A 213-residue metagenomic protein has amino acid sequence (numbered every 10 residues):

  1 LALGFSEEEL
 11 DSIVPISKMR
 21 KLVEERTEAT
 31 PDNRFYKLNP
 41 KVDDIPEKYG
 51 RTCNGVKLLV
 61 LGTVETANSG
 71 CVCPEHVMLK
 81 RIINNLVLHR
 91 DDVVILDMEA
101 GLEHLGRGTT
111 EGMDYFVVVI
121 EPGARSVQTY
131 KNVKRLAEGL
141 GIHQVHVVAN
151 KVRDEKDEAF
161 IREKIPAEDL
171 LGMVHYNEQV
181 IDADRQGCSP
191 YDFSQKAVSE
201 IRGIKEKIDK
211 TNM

Functional and structural regions predicted by a protein language model:
L1-N54: N-terminal phosphate/diphosphate-binding loop that engages ATP/GTP or pyrophosphate donors across diverse enzyme folds
V42-G62, N84-H89: Switch I (G2) and immediately adjacent beta-strands of P-loop GTPase domains
V60, V118-E121, V147-N150: Conserved beta-strand segments of the P-loop GTPase G domain that flank and frequently precede/overlap
L61-A67, C71-V72, I83-L105: Switch II (G3) loop of P-loop NTPases
V64-T66, A100-G101, G123-R125, V152-E155 (+1 more regions): Conserved nucleotide-binding/hydrolysis micro-motifs of P-loop NTPases
R81-R90, H104-A124: Inter-motif core of Ras-like GTPase G domains
M98, G112-F116, V127-V133: Anionic-ligand binding region
L136-M213: C-terminal lobe/tail of nucleotide-utilizing enzymes
